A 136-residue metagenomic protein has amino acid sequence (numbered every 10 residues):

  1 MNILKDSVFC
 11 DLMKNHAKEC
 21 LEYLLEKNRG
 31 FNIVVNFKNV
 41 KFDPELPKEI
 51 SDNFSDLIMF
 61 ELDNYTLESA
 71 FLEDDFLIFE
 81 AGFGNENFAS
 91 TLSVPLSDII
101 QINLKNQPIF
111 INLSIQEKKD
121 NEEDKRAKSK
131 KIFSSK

Functional and structural regions predicted by a protein language model:
M1-K136: Eukaryotic intrinsically disordered, low-complexity regulatory linkers and tails enriched in Ser/Thr/Pro
